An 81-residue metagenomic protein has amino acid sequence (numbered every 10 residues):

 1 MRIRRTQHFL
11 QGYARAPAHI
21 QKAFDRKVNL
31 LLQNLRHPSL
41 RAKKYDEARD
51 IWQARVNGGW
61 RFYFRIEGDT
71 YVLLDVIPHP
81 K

Functional and structural regions predicted by a protein language model:
R2-Q7, Q11, R15-K22, Q53-K81: Enriched for short, Lys/Arg-rich terminal
K22, K27, K43-K44, K81: Context-gated lysine
D25-L30, V76: A short beta-strand-loop micro-motif that forms or neighbors metal/cofactor- and ligand-binding patches at active-site
N29-A54: A short, surface-exposed loop/turn module that caps and links secondary-structure elements
